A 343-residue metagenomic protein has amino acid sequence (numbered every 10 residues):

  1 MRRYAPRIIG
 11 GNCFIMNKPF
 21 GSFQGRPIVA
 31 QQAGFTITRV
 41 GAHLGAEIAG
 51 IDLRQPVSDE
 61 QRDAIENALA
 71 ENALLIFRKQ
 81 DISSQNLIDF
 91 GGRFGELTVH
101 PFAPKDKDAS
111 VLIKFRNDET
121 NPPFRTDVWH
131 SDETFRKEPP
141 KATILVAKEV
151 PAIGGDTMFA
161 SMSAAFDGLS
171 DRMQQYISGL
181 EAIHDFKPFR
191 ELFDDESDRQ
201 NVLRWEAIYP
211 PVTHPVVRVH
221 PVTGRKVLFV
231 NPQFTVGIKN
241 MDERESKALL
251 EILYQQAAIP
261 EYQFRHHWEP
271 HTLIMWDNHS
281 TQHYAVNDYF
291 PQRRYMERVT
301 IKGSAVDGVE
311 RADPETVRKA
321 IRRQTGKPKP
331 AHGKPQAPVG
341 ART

Functional and structural regions predicted by a protein language model:
N17-L273, N278-T343: Non-heme Fe(II) oxygenase catalytic core, chiefly the N-lobe of the double-stranded beta-helix
